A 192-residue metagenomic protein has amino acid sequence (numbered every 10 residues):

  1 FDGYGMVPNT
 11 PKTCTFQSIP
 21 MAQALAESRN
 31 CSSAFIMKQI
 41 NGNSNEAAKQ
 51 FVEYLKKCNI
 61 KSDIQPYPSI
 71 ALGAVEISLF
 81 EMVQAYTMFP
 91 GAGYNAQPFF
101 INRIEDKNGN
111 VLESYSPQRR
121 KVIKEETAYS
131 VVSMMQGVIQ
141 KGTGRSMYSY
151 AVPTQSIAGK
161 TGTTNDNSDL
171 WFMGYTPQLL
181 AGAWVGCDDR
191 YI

Functional and structural regions predicted by a protein language model:
F1-A48, Y67, N95, K107-G137: Conserved catalytic neighborhood of penicillin-recognizing serine enzymes
G3-T10, N41-Q84: Mid-domain, small-residue-enriched loop/turn segments at the edges of structured enzyme/sensor domains
Q23, S78-Q84, M88-I192: A penicillin-recognizing enzyme superfamily signal
A34, K49-E53, Q155: Short glycine-/small-residue-rich flexible loop motifs, especially phosphate/cofactor-binding loops
F35, L72, G159-K160: Thr-Gly-centered strand-to-loop micro-motif
I36, Y67-P68, I101, L170: Proline- and acidic/polar-enriched loop/turn elements at helix boundaries
